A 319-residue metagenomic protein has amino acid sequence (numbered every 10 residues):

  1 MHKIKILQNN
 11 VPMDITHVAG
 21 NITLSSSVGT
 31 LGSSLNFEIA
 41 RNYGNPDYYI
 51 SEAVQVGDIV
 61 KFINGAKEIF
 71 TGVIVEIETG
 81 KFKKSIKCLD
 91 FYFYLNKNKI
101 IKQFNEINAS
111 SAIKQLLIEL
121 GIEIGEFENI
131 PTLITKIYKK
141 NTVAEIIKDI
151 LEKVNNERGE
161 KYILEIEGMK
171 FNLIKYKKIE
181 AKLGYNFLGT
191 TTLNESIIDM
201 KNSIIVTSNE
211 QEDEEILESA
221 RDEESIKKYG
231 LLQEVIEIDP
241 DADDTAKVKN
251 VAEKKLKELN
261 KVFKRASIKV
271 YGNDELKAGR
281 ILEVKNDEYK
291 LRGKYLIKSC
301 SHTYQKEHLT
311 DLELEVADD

Functional and structural regions predicted by a protein language model:
M1-K3, A53-D58, N156-R158, I166-E167 (+2 more regions): A short, compositionally biased
M1-Y94, Y185-L193: Assembly/oligomerization scaffold segments
G20-A53, G189-D319: An acidic/polar, Gly/Ser/Thr-rich interaction patch typically located in mid-to-C-terminal regions of proteins
N42, K84-K102, H308-D319: Short solvent-exposed strand/turn elements
Y48, N98-E106, I134-I137: Second-shell loop/turn segments in exported
A53, K67, K102-S110, K139-I147 (+2 more regions): Solvent-exposed, acidic/flexible segments
I77-G80, E106-G125: Glycine-rich, acidic and aromatic/proline-enriched surface loops and short helix-turn segments that act as binding
K81-S85, D90-Y92, E126-D199: Short beta-strand-centered interaction patches in the first periplasmic/extracellular domains of large envelope
